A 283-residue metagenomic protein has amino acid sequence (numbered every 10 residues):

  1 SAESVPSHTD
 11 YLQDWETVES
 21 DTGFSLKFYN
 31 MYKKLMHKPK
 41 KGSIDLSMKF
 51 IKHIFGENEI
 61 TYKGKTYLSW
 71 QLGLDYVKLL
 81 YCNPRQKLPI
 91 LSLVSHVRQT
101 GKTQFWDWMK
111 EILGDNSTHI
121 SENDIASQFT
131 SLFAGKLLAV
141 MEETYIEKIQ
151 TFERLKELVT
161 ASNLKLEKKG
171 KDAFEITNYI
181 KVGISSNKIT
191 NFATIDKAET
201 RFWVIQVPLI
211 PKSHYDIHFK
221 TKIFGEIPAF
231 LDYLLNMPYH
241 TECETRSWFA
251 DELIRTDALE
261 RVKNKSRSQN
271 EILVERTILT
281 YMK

Functional and structural regions predicted by a protein language model:
S1-L26: Long, basic/Gly/Ser/Thr-rich N-terminal segments that mediate initial subcellular attachment or targeting
T17-V140, T144, T151-F152, W203-I205 (+1 more regions): P-loop NTPase catalytic core of nucleic-acid-dependent motor ATPases
V94, E242-K283: DNA transaction DNA-binding modules
F129-A134, K168-S185: AAA+/SF3 P-loop NTPase mechanochemical coupling elements
A134-L137, A161, N178-K181, K197-F202: Short glycine-/polar-rich loops that comprise or flank the Walker A/P-loop and associated switch/sensor motifs
E143-Y145, S162, K188-I189: Conserved Walker B
F152-E175: Conserved catalytic/switch belt of AAA+ P-loop NTPases
A193-K212: A short helix-turn-beta junction within AAA+ P-loop NTPase domains corresponding to the substrate/partner-engaging
